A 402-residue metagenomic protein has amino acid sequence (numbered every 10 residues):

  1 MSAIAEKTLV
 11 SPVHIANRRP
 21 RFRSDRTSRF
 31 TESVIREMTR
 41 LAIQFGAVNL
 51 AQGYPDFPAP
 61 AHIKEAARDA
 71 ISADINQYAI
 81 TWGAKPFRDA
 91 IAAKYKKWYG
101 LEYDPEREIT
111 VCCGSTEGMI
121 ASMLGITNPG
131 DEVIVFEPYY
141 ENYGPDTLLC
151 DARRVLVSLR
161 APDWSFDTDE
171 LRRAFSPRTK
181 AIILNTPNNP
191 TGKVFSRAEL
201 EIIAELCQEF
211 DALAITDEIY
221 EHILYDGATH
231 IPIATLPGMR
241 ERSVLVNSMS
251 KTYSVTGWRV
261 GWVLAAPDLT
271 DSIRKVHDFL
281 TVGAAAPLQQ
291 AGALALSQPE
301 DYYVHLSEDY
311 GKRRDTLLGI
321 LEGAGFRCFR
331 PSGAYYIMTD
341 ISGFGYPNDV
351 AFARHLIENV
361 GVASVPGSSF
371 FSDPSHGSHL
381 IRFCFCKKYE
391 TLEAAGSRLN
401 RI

Functional and structural regions predicted by a protein language model:
M1-R23, S28-G46, A51-A70, A90 (+1 more regions): PLP-dependent class I/II
I75-Y78: A short acidic, glycine-rich active-site loop that binds or catalyzes chemistry on phosphate/adenosine moieties
W82-G83: Short beta-strand to alpha-helix junction loop
